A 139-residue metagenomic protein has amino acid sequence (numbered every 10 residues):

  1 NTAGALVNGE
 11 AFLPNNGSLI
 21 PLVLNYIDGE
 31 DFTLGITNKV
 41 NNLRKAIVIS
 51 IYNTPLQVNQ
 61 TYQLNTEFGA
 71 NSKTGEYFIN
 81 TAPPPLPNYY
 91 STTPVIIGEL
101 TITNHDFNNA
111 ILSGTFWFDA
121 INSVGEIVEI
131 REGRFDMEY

Functional and structural regions predicted by a protein language model:
N1-E10: Bacterial Sec-dependent N-terminal signal peptides
G4, G35-T37, D119: Residue-level detector of beta-strand face positions
V7, T33, L112: Short glycine/serine/threonine-biased micro-segments
E10, P84-N88, A120-E126: Flexible, membrane-facing loop/turn or short amphipathic-helix motifs that contact lipid bilayers or gate lipid-binding
N15-N16: Short linear motifs in exposed loops
L19-N108: Surface-exposed helix/loop patches within compact recognition domains
I97-Y139: C-terminal or internal capping secondary-structure element at the end of a domain, subdomain, or sheet
